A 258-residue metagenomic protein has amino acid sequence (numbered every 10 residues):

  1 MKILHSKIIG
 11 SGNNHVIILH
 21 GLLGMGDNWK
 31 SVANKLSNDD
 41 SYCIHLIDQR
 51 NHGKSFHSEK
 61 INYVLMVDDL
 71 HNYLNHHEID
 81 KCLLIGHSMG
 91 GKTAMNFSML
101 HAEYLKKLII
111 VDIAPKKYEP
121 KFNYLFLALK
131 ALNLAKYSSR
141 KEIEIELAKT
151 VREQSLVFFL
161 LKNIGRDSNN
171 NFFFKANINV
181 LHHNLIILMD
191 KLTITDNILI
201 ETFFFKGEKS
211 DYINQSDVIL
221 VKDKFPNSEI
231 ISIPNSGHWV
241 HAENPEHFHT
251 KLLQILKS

Functional and structural regions predicted by a protein language model:
M1-I8: A short loop-to-beta-strand scaffold at the N-terminal edge of the catalytic core in hydrolase folds
I8-F56: Conserved HGGG/HGGXW glycine-rich cap/lid loop of the alpha/beta-hydrolase fold
K30-A33, C43-I85, T250: Active-site loop/oxyanion-hole signature of alpha/beta-hydrolase fold enzymes
G86, G90, A94: Gly/Ala-rich beta-loop-alpha elbow adjacent to hydrolase catalytic centers
N96-M99, K106-Y137: Flexible "cap/lid" loop of the alpha/beta hydrolase fold
A135-M189: Conserved alpha/beta-hydrolase catalytic His-Asp/Glu region
N169-K224, E229-S232: Conserved serine/cysteine hydrolase catalytic core
S236-P245, H249: Catalytic histidine-centered segment of alpha/beta-hydrolase-like enzymes
